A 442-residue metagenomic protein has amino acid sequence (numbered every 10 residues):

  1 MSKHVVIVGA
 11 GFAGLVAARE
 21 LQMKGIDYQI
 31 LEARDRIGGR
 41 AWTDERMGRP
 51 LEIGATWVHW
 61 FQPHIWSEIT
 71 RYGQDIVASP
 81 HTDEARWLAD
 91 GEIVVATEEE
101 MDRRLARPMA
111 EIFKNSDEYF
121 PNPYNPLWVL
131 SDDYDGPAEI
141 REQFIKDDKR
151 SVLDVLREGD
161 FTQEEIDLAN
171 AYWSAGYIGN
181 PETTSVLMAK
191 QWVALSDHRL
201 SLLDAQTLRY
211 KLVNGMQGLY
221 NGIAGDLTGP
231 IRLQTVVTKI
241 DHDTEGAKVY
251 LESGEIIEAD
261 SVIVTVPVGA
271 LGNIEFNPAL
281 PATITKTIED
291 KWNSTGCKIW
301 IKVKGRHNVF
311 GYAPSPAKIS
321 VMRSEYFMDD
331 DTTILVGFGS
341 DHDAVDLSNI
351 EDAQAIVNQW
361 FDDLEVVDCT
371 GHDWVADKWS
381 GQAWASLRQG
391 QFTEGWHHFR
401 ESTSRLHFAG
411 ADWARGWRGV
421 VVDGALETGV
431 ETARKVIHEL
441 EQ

Functional and structural regions predicted by a protein language model:
K3-I30: N-terminal Rossmann-like FAD-binding beta1-loop-alpha1 element of flavoenzymes
V16, G246-K248, Y312-Q442: Conserved flavin/dinucleotide-binding core of flavoenzymes
Q22-R46: Glycine-rich FAD pyrophosphate-binding loop
R49-P123: Dinucleotide-binding Rossmann-like beta1-alpha1 core, especially the glycine-rich loop that anchors the ADP
V94-V95, R306-G311, A344-V345: Short helix-loop capping/hinge motifs at secondary-structure junctions, enriched in acidic/polar residues
D132-V236, T244-A247, T265-P267, E275: Active-site/ligand-binding neighborhood in enzyme catalytic cores
T235, H242, L251-F310: Central helical "cap/lid" subdomain
